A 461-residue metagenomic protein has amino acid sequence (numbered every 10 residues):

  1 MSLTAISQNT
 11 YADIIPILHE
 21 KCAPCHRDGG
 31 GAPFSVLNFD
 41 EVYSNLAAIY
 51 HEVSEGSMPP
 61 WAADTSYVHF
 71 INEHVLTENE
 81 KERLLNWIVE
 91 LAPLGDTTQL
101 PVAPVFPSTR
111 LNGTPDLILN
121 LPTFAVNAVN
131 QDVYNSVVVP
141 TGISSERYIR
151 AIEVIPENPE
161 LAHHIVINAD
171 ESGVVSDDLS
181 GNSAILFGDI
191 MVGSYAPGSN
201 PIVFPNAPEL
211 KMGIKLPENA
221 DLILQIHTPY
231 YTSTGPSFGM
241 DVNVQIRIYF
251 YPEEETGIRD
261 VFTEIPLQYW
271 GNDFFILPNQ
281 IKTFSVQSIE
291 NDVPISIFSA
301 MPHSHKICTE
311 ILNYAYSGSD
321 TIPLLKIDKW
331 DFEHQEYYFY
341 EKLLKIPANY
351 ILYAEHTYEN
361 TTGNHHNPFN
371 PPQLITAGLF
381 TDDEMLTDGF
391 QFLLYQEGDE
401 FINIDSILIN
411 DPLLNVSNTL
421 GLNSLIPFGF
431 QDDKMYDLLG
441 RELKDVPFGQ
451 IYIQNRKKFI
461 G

Functional and structural regions predicted by a protein language model:
L3, D399-E442: Residue-level detector of functionally pivotal "anchor" positions at catalytic/ligand-binding pockets or at interdomain
Q8-V137: Aromatic- and Gly/Pro-enriched helix-to-coil junctions and flexible linker segments
A47-A48, G56-I71, A162-E209: A surface-exposed loop-and-adjacent beta-strand signature within N-terminal beta-sandwich domains that mediate ligand
T97-L161, S233-K306, G363-L414: Solvent-exposed, flexible loop/coil segments flanking beta-strands in beta-rich domains
I149-R150, M212-Y231, L344-Y358: Noncatalytic modules at the cell exterior or secretory-pathway interfaces, chiefly beta-strand-rich lectin/adhesion
D189-D221, F332-I346: Beta-sandwich interaction modules
V293, S299-T381: Extended, compositionally biased non-globular segments
Q450-G461: C-terminal tail/sorting-segment detector
